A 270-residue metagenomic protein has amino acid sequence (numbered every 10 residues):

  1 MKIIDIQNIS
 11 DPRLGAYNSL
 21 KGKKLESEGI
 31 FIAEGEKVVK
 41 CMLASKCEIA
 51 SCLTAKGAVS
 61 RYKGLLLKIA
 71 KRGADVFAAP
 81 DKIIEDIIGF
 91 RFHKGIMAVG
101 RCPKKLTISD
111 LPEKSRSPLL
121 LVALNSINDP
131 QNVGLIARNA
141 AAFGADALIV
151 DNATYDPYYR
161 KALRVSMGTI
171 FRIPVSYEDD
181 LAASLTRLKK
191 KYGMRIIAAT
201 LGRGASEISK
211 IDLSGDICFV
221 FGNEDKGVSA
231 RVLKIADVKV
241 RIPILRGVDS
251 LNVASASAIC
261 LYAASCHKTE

Functional and structural regions predicted by a protein language model:
M1-L67, T154-Y155: Boundary-proximal intrinsically disordered activation/regulatory segments immediately upstream of a helical core
I4-N8, D75-P80, I173-S184: Short acidic-hydrophobic, aromatic-tinged amphipathic segments that line or gate anion-handling sites
A44, D110-S206: RNA substrate-binding interface of SAM-dependent RNA methyltransferases
L67-G89, S176: A glycine-rich helix N-cap at a beta->alpha junction
F92-R116, T154: Acidic/glycine-rich phosphate/pyrophosphate-binding loops and surrounding catalytic core that coordinate Mg2+
G95-A98, N139-F143, P157-I170, A230-E270: Structured adenosyl-cofactor binding patch, chiefly the S-adenosyl-L-methionine
I197-V248: Active-site/ligand-binding-proximal alpha/beta "capping" segment
